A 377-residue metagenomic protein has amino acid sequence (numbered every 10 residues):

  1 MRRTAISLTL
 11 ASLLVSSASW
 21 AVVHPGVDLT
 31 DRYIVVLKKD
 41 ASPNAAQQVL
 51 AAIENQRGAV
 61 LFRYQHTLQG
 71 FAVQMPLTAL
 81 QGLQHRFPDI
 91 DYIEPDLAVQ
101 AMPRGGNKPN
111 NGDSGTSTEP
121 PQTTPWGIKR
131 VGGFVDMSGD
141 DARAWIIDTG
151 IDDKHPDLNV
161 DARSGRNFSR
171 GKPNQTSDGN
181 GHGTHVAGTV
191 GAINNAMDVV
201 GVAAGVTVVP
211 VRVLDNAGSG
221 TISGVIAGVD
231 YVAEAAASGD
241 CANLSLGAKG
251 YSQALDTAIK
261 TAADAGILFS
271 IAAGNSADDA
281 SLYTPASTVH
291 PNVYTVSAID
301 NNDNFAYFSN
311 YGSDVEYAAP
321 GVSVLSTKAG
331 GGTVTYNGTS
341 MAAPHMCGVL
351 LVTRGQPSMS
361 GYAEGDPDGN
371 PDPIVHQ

Functional and structural regions predicted by a protein language model:
S16-A18: N-terminal signal peptide c-region/cleavage motif recognized by signal peptidases
V23-T30, K38-P43, Q47-T123: Autoinhibitory propeptides
Y33-V36, A72, E94, R143-I146 (+10 more regions): Structural recognition of the beta-strand scaffold that forms the well-ordered cores of secreted hydrolase catalytic
D40-S42, L68, T78-L80, L97-A101 (+11 more regions): Solvent-exposed loop/turn segments at secondary-structure junctions within structured extracellular/periplasmic domains
L61-L68, V200-A203, P210, G224 (+6 more regions): C-terminal subdomain of the subtilisin-like protease fold in secreted/lumenal serine endopeptidases
D91, K108-T207, G224-A227, E234-D240 (+4 more regions): Active-site core segment of subtilase-fold serine proteases
R143, D148, I267, Y283-Q377: Extracellular S/T/G-rich loop segment that most often corresponds to the catalytic His/Ser-adjacent loop
S169-N180, V211, D215, F305 (+1 more regions): Short pre-catalytic strand/loop immediately N-terminal to key active-site residues, enriched for Gly-Thr
